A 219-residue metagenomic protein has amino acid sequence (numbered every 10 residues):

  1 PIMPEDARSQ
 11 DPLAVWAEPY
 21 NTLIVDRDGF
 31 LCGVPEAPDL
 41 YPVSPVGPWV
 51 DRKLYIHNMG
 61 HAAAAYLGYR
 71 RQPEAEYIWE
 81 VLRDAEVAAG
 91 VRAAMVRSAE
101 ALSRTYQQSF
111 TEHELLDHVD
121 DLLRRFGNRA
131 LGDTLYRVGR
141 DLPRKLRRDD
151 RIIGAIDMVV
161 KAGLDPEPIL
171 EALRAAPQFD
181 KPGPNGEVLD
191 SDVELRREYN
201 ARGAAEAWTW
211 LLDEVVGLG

Functional and structural regions predicted by a protein language model:
P1-G219: Substrate/ligand-engaging "lid" and interaction regions
